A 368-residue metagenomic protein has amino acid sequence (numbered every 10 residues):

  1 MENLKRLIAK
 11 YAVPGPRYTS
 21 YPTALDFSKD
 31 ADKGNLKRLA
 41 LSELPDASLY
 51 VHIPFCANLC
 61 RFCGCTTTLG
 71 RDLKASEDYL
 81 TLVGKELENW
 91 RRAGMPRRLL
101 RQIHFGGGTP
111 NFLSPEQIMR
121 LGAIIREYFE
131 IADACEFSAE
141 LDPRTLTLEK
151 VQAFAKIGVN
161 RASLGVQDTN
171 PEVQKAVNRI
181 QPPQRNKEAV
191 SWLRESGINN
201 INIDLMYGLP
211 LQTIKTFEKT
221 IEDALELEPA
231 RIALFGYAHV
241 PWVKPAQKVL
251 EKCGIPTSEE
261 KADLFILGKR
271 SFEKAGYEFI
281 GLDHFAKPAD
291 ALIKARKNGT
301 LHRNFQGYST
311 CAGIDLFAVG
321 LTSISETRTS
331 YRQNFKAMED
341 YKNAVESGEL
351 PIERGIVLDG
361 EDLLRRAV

Functional and structural regions predicted by a protein language model:
M1-A47, A57-N58: Flexible, acidic/Gly-rich N-terminal and inter-domain linker regions that tether and position cofactor-handling modules
L41, L69-A93, L99-V368: C-terminal scaffold of the Radical SAM
A47-S48, Q102: Structural motif
S48, R61, F137: Divalent metal-dependent hydrolysis catalytic cores, especially in the metallo-beta-lactamase
L49-V51, L164: Short beta-strand motif preference
V51-T67: Local cysteine-cluster metal-coordination motifs and their immediate loop/turn environment, predominantly Fe-S cluster
